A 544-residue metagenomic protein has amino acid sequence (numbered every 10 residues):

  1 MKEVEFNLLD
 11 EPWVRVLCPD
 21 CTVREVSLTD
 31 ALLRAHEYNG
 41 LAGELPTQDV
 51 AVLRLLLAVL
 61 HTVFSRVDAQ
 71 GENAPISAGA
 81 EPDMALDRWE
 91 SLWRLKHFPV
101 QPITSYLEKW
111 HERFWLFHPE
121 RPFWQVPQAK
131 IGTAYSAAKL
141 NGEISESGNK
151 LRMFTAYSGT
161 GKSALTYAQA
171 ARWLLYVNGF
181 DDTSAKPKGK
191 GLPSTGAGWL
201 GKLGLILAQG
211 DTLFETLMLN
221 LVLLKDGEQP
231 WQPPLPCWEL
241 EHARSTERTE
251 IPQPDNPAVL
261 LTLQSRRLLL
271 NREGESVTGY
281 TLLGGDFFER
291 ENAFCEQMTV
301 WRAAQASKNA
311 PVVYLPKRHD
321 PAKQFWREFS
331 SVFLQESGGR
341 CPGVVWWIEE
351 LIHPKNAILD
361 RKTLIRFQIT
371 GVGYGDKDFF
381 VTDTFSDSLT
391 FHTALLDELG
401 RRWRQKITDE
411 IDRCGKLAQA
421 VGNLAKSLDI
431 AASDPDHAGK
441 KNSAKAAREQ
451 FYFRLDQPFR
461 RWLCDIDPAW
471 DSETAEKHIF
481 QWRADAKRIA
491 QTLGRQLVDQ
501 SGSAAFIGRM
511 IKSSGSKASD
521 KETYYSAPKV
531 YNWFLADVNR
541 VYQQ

Functional and structural regions predicted by a protein language model:
M1-N149, Y176, D181-D182, K186-Q544: Extended alpha-helical scaffolding segments
K162-L165, R267: The −1 position to Zn-ligating cysteines in a subset of zinc-ribbon hairpins
Y167-A170: Cys/His-coordinated zinc-binding microdomains
